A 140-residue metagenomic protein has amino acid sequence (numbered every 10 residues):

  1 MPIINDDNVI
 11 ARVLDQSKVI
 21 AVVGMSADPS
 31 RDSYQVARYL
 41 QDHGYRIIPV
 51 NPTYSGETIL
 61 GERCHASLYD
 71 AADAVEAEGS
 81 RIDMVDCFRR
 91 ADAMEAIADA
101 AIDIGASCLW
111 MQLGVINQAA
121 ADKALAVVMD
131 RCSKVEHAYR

Functional and structural regions predicted by a protein language model:
M1-Q16: Short N-terminal or domain-adjacent regulatory/targeting segments
P2-D6, T58-S80, D86-E95: Glycine-rich, highly charged phosphate/nucleotide-binding loops
I20-A21: Conserved beta-strand elements of the Class I
D28-R31, R38-I59: NAD(P)-binding Rossmann-fold cofactor-contacting core
H43-Y45, I104-C108, A126: A short helix->loop->beta-strand "cap" motif at the edges of active sites that frequently abuts
V85-D86, W110: N-terminal Rossmann-like NAD(P) cofactor-binding module of classical short-chain dehydrogenase/reductase
A93-W110: Rossmann-fold NAD(P) dinucleotide-binding segment
L113-R140: Rossmann-fold NAD(P)-binding glycine/threonine-rich loop
